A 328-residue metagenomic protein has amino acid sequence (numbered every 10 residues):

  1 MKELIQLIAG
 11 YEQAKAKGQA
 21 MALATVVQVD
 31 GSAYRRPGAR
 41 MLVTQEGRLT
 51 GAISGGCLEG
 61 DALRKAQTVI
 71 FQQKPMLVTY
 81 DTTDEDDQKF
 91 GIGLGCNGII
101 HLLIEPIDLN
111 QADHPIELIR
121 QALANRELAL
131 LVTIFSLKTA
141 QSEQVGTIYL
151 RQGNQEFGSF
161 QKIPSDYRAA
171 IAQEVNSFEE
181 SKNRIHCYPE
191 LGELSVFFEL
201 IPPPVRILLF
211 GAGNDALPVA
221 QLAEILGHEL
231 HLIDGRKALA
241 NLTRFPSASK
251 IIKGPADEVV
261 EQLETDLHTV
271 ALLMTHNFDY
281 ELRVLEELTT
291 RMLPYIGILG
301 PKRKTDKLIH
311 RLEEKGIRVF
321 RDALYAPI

Functional and structural regions predicted by a protein language model:
M1-G235, L239-I252, D266-V270, L312: Segments forming oxygen-rich coordination pockets for charged ligands
L63, I116, E281, T305-L308 (+1 more regions): A general structural signal for well-ordered alpha-helical segments in protein cores
I233, V270, T275-E281, E286-R311: ADP-ribose/adenylate-binding Rossmann-like module
L242-F245, Q262-E264, L282-L285, I309-H310: Short, well-ordered secondary-structure micro-motifs
T243, I317-R318: Extended, composition-driven regions rather than compact fold-specific motifs
P246-A248, R291-M292, F320: Short, structured coil segments at secondary-structure junctions
A256-L267: Short amphipathic alpha-helix with an adjacent loop that forms part of the alpha/beta core around
P301, R318-I328: Active-site capping/gating segments
